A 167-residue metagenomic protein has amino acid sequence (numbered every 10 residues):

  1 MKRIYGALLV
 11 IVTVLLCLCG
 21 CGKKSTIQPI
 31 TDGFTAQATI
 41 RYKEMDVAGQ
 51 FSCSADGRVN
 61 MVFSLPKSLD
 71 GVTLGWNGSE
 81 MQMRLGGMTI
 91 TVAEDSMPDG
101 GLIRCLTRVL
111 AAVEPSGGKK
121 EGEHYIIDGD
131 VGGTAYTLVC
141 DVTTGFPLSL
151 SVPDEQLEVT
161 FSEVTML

Functional and structural regions predicted by a protein language model:
K2, I11, L15-R58, S68 (+5 more regions): N-terminal leader/targeting segments and the immediate start of mature chains
Y5-G6: Short, hydrophobic alpha-helical membrane anchors of single-pass surface/secreted proteins
D32-F34, W76-S79, G122, T143-F146: A short, compositionally biased
A38, S79-R84, L148-L150: Short polybasic amphipathic segments
F51-V109, E155-T160: An acidic-aromatic
N60-K67, G117-L167: Gly/Pro-enriched, hydrophobic low-complexity segments that function as extracytoplasmic propeptides/linkers
D95-Y125, G129: Surface-exposed, polar helix/loop patches in the mature regions of secreted/periplasmic/lumenal proteins that form
